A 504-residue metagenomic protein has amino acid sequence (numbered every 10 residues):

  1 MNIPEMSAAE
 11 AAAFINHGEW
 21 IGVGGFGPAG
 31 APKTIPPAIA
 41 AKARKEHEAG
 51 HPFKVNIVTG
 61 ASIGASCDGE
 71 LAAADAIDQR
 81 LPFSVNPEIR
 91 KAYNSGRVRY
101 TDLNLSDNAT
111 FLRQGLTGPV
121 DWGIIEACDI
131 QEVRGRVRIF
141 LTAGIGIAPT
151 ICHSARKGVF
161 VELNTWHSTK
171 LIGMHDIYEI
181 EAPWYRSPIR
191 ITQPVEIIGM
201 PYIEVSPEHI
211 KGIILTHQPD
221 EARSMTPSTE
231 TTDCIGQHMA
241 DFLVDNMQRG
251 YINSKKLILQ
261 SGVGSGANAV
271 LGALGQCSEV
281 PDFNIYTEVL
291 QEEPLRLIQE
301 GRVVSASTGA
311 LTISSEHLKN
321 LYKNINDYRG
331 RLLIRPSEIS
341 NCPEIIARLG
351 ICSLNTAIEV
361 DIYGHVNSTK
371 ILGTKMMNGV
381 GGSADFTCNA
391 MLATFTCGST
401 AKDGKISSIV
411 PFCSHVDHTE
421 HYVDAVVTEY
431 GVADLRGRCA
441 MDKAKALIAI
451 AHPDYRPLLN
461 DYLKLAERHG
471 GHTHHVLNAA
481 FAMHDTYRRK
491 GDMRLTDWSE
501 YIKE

Functional and structural regions predicted by a protein language model:
M1-E504: Conserved alpha/beta enzyme-core scaffold
